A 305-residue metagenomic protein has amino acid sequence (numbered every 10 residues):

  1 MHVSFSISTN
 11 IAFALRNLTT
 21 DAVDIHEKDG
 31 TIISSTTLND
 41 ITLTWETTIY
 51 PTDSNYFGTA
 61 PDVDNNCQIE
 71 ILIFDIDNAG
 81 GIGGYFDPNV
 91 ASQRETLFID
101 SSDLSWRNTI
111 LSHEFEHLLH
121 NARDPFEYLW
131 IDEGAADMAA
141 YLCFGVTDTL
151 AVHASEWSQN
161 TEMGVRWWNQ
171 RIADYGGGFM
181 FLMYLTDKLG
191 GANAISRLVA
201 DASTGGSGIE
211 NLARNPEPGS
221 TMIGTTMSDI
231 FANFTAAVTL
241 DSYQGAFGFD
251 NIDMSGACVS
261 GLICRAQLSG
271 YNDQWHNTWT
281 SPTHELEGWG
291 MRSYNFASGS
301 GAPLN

Functional and structural regions predicted by a protein language model:
M1-I33: Acidic/polar low-complexity interaction segments
F13, G81-G84, G176-G178: Glycine-centered structural positions embedded in regular secondary structure
T20-A135, A139, G145-L150, W157-V165: Juxtacatalytic substrate-recognition/specificity segment
H26, Y50-Y56, Y85, Y128 (+9 more regions): Sequence-level detector for tyrosine residue identity
T47, N108, Q159, N169-Q170 (+3 more regions): Intrinsic disorder/low-complexity segments enriched in polar/charged and small flexible residues
N89, S105-T109, P125-L189, N193 (+1 more regions): Acidic/His/Gly-enriched intrinsically disordered linker/tail segments that often contain short helix/coil "MoRF-like"
T204-N305: Beta/coil-rich, acidic/histidine-enriched accessory regions frequently appended to metallopeptidases
